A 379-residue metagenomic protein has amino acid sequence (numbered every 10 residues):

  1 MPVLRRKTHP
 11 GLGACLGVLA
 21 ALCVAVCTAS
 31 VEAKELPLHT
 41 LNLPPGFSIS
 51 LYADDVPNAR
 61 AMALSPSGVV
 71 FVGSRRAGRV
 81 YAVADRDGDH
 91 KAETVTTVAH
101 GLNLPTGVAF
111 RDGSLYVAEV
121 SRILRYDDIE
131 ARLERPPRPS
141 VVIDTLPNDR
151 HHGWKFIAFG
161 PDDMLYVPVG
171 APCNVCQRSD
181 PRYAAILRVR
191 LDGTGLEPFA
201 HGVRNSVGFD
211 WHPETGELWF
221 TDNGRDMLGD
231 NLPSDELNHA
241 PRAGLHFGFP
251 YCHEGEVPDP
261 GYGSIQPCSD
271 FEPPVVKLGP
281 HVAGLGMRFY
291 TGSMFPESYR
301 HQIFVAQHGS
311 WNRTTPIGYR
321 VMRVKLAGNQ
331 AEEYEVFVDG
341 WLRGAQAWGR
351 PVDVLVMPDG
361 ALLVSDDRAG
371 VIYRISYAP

Functional and structural regions predicted by a protein language model:
K34-L43, W154, A171-N174, A184 (+6 more regions): Beta-propeller domain segments
L51-V56, T96-G101, V142-D149, P198-G202 (+2 more regions): Surface loop/turn motifs at the tips and blade-to-blade linkers of beta-strand repeat domains
N58, P66, T94, G101-L104 (+9 more regions): Beta-rich catalytic cores
M62, V108, I157, S206-F209 (+2 more regions): Hydrophobic core register within WD40 beta-propeller blades
V69-G73, S114-V117, M164-P168, E217-T221 (+2 more regions): Conserved beta-propeller blade signature
G88-T94, L133: Acidic, glycine-anchored loop motifs typical of Ca2+
A109, S121-G160, P168-A171, A200: Asp-box/WD-like beta-propeller blade repeats and closely related beta-sheet repeat scaffolds
L355-P379: Blade-level signature of beta-propeller repeat domains, shared across WD40, Kelch, NHL, RCC1 and BNR/Asp-box propellers
